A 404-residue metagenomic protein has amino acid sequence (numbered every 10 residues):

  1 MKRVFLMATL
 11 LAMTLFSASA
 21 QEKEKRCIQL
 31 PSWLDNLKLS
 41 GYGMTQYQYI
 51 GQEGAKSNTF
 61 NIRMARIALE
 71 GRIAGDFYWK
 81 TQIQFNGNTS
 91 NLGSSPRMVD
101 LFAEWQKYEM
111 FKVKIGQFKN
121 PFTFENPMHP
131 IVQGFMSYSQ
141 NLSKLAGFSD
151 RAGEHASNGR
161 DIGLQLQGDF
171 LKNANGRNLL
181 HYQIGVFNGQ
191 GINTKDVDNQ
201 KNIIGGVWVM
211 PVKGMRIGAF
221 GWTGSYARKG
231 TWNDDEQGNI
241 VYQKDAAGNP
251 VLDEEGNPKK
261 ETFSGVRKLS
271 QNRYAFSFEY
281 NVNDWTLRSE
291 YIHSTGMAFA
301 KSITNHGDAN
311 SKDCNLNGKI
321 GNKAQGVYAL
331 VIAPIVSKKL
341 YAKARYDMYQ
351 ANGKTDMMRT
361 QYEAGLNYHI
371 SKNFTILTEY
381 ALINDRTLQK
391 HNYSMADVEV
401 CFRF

Functional and structural regions predicted by a protein language model:
M1-M44: N-terminal periplasmic/intermembrane-space "pro-region" immediately following the signal or transit peptide
A12-M13, F85, F124, A300 (+1 more regions): Alpha-helical transmembrane segments and their juxtamembrane interfaces
L15-F16, N88, P130, I303: Residues in and immediately flanking transmembrane alpha helices
R26-G189, V197-I204, W208-I217, T223 (+3 more regions): Outer membrane beta-barrel
G51-A55, A74, F102-Q106, Q117 (+2 more regions): Outer-membrane beta-barrel pore domains
G185-N193, K229-T231, D235: Active-site-proximal beta-alpha loop/turn segments in soluble metabolic enzymes
